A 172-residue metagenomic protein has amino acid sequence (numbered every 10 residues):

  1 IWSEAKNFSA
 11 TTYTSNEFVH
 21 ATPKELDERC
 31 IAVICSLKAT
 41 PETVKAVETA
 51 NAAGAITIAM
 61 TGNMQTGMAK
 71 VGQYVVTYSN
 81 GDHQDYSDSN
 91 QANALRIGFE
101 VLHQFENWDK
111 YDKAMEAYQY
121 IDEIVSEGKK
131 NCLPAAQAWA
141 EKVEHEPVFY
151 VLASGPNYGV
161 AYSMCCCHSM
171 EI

Functional and structural regions predicted by a protein language model:
I1-Y111: Glycine-rich phosphate-binding loops that contact phosphosugars or nucleotide phosphates
D82-H83, F99-I172: Active-site phosphate/pyrophosphate-binding segments
